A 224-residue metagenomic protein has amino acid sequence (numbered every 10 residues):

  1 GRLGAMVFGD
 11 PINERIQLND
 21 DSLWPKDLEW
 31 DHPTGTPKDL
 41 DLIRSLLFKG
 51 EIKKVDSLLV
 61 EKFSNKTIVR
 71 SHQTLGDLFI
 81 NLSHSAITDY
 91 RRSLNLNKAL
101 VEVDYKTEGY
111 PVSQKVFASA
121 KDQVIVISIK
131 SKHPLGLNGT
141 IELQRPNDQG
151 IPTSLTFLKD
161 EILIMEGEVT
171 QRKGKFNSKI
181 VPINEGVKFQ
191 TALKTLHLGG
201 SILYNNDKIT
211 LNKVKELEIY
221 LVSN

Functional and structural regions predicted by a protein language model:
R2-N224: Aromatic-residue-lined binding/catalytic grooves and analogous aromatic/hydrophobic interfacial grooves in multimeric
